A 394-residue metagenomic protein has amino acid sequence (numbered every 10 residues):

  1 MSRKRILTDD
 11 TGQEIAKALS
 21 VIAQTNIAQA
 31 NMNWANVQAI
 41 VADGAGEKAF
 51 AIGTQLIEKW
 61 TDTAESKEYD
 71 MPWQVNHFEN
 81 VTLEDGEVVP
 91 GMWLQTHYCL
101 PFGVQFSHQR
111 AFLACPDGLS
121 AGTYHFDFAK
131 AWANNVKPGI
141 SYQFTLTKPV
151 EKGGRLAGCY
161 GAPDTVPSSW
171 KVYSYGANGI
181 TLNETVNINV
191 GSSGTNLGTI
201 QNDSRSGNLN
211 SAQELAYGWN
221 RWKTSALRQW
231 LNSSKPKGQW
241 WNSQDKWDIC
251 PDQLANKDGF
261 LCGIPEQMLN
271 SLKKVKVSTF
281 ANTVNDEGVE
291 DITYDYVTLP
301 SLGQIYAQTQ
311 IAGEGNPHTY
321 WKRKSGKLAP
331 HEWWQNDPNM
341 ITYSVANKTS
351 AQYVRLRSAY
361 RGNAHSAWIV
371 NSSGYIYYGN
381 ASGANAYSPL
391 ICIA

Functional and structural regions predicted by a protein language model:
M1-S20: Short, low-complexity N-terminal tether/leader segments at secretion or assembly junctions of large, surface-exposed
L19-A394: Collagenous Gly-X-Y triple-helix signature in extracellular proteins
